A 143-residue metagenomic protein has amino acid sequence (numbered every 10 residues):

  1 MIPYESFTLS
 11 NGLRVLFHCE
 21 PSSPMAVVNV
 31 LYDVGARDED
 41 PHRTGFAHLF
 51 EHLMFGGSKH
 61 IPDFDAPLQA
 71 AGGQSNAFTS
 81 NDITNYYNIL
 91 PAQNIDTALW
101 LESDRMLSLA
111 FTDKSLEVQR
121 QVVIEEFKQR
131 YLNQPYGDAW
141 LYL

Functional and structural regions predicted by a protein language model:
M1-P24: N- or domain-start disorder-to-order transition segments that initiate the globular core
V15-H18, G73-A77, Y142-L143: Short beta-strand/turn micro-motifs at beta-sheet edges
V27-I89, N133: M16/MPP (pitrilysin/insulinase) zinc-metallopeptidase core fold and M16-derived inactive scaffolds
L53, G57-S58, A98, R130-L143: Scaffold signal of the M16-like zinc-metallopeptidase fold and its non-catalytic homologs
G57, I89-V122: M16/insulysin-pitrilysin zinc metalloprotease superfamily fold
S80-Y87, K114-E125, W140: Short, glycine/charge-rich beta-strand/loop segments that flank catalytic centers and engage negatively charged groups
